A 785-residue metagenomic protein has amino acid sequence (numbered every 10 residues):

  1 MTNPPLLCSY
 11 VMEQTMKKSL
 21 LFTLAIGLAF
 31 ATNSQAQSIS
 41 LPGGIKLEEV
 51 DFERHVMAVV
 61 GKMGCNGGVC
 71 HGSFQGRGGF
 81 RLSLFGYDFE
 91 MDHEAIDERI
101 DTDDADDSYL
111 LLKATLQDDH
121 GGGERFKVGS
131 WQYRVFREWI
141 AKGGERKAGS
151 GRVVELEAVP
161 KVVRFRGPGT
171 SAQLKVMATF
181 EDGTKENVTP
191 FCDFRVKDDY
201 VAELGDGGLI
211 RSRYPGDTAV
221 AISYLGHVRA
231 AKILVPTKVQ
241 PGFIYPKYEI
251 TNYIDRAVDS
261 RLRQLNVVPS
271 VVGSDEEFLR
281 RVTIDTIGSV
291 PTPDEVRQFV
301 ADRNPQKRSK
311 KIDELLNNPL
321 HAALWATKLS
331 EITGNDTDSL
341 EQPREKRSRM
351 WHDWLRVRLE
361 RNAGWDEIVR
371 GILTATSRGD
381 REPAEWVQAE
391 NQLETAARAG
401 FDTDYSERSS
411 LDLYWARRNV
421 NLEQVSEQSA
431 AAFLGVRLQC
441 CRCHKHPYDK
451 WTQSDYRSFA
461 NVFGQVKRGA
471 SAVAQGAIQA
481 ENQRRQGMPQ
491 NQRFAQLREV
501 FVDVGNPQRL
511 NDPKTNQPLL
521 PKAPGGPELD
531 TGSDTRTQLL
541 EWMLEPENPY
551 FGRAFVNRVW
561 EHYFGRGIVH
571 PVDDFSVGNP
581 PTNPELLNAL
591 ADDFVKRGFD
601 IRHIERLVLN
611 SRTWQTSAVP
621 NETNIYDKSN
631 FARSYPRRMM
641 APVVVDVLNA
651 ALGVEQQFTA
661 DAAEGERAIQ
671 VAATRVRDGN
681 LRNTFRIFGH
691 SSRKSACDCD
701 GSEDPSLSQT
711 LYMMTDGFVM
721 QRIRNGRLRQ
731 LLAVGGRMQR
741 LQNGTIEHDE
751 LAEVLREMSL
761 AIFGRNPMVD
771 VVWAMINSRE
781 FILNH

Functional and structural regions predicted by a protein language model:
T2, E13-S19: Positively charged n-region of N-terminal signal peptides that target proteins for export
L21-A31: Bacterial N-terminal signal peptides
T32-A36: Sec/Tat signal peptide C-region and signal peptidase I cleavage site
Q37-Y133, S150-M177, K185-I250, R281 (+5 more regions): Solvent-exposed helix-loop boundary motif
L112, F126-R146, S708-N725: Catalytic cores of secreted or luminal carbohydrate-active enzymes
P246-L320, W325, E331-A660, C699-D700 (+1 more regions): Primarily short, surface-exposed interaction patches in extracytoplasmic proteins
A651-T674, D678-M714: Long, His/Glu/Asp-enriched segments that create or flank divalent metal/ion-associated functional microenvironments
